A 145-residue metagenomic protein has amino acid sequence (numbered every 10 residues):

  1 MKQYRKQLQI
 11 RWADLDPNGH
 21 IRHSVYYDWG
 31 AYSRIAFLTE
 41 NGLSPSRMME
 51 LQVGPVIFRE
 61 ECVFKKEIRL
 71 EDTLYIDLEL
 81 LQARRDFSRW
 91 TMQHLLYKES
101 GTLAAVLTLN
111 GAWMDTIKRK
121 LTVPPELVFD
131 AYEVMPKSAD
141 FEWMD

Functional and structural regions predicted by a protein language model:
M1-R59, D115-D145: Hot-dog-fold acyl-thioester-processing enzymes
K6, I68-T73, L81-D145: HotDog/MaoC-like acyl-thioester-processing domains
L38-R89, A104: Hydrophobic beta-strand-centered segment that forms part of the acyl-chain substrate-binding groove
